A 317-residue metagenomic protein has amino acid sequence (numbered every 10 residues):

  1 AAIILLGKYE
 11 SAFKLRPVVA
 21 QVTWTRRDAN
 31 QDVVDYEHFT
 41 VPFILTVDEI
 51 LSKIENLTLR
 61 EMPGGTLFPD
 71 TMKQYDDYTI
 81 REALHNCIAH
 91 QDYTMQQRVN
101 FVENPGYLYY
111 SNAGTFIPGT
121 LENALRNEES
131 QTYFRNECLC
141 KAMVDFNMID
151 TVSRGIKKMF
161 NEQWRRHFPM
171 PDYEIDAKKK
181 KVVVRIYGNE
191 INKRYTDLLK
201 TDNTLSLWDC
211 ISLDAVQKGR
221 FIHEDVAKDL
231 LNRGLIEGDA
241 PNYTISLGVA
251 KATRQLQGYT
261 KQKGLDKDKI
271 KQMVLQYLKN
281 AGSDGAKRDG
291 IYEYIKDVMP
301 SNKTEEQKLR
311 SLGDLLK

Functional and structural regions predicted by a protein language model:
A1-K317: C-terminal regulatory or interaction extensions
